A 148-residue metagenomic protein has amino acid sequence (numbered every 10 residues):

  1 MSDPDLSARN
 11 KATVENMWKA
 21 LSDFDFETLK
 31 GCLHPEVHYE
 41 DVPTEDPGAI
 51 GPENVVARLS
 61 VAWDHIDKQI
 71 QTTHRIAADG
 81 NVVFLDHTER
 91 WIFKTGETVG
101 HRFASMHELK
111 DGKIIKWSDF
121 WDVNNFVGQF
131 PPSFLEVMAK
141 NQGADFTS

Functional and structural regions predicted by a protein language model:
M1-G31, P35, V137-S148: Short, low-complexity N-terminal intrinsically disordered segments enriched in polar/charged residues
V14-M17, L29-K30, V37, G51 (+5 more regions): Hydrophobic pocket/interface hotspot
E27-N81: A solvent-exposed, acidic/Ser-Thr-rich amphipathic alpha-helical stretch
L59, Q71-I76, T88-R90, R102-E108: Hydrophobic/aromatic beta-strand elements that line small-molecule binding cavities or substrate pockets in beta-rich
D64-H65, W91-G100: Short, cysteine-centered beta-strand-loop-beta hairpins and adjacent loop/turn segments enriched in charged/polar
T98-F130: A contiguous, mid-protein "functional segment" used to position or interact with cofactors/ions or partner subunits
S118-S148: Low-complexity, intrinsically disordered terminal/linker segments enriched in charged and Gly/Pro repeats
